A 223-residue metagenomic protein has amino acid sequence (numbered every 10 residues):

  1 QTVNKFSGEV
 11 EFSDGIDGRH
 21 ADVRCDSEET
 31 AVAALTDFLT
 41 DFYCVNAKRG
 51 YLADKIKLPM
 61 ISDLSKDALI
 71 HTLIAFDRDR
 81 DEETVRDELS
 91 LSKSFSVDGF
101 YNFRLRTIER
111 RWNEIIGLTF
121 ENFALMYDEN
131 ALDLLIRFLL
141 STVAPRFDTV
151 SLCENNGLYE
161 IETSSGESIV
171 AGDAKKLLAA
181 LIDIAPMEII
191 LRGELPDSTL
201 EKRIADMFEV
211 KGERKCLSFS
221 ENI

Functional and structural regions predicted by a protein language model:
Q1-K175, L181: Conserved mixed alpha/beta catalytic, RNA-binding, or beta-rich assembly cores of soluble enzyme, regulatory
L158-I223: C-terminal structured domains
